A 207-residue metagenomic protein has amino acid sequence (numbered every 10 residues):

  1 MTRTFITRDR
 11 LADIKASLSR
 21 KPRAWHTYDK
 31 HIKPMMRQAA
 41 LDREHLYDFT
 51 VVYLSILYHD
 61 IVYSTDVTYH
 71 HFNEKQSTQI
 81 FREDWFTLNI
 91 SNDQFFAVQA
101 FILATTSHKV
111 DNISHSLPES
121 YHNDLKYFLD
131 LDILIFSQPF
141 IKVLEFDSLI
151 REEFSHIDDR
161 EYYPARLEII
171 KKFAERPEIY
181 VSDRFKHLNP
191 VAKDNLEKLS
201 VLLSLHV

Functional and structural regions predicted by a protein language model:
M1-S17, Y28-H31: Short alpha-helical hairpin
L18, P22, I61-D66, W85: Short amphipathic alpha-helical interaction patches enriched in hydrophobic/aromatic residues with interspersed Lys/Arg
S19-D48, Y58, S107-V207: Divalent metal-dependent phosphate-bond-processing catalytic cores, especially two-metal-ion Mg2+/Mn2+ enzymes that act
M35, E74-N112: Histidine- and acidic-residue-rich, metal-dependent catalytic cores
H45-V51, N92-F96: Short helix-terminating capping/connector loops at secondary-structure junctions
F49-V67, S77, Q99-T106: His-Asp-centered metal-binding catalytic motifs of divalent-metal-dependent phosphohydrolases/nucleases
H71: Aspartate-rich (DDxxD/NDxxD/DxxxD) Mg2+/diphosphate-binding motifs and their adjoining helix-loop segments
